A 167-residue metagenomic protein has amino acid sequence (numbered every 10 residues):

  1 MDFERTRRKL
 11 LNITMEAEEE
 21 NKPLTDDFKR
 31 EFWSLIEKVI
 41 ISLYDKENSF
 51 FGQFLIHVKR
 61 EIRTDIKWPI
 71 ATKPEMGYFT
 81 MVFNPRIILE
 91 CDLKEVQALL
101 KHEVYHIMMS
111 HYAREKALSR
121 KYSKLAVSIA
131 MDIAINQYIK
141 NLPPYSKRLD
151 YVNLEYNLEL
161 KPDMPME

Functional and structural regions predicted by a protein language model:
M1-A98, V104-E167: Short, functionally important secondary-structure microenvironments
